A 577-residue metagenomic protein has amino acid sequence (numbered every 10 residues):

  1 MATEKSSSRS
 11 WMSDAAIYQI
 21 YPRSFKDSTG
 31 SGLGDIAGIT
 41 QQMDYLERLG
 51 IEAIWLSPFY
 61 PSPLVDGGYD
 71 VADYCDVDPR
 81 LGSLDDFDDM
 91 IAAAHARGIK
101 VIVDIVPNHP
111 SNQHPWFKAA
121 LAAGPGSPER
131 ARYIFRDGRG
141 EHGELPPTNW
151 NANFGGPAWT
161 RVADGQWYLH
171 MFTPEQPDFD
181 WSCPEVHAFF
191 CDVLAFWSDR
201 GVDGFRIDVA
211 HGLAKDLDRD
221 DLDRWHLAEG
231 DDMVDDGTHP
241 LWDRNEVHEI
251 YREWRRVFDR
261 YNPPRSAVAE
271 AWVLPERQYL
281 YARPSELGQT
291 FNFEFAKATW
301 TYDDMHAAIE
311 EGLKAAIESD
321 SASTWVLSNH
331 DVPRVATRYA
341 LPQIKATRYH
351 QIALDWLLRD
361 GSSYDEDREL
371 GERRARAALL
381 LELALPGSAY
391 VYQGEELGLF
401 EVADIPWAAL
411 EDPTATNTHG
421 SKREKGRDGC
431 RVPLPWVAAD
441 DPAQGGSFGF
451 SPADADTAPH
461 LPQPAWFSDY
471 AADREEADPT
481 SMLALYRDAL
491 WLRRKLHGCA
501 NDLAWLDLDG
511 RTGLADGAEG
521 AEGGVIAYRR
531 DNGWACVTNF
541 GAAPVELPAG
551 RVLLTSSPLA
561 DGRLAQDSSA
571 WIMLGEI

Functional and structural regions predicted by a protein language model:
A2-A549, P558-I577: Active-site and adjacent substrate-binding regions of carbohydrate-active enzymes
L554-S556: Short, structured beta-strand/loop micro-motifs enriched in basic residues and often containing a Trp
